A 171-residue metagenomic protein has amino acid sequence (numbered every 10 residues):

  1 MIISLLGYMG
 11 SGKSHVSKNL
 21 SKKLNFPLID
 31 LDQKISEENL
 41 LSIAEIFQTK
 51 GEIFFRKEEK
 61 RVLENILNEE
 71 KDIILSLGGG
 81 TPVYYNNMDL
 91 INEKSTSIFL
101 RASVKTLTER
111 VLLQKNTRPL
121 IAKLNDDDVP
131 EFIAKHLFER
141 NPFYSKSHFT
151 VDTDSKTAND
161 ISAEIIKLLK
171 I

Functional and structural regions predicted by a protein language model:
L5: Hydrophobic anchor at the beta1->P-loop junction of P-loop NTPases
Y8: P-loop (Walker A) phosphate-binding loop of NTP-binding proteins
S11: ATP-binding Walker
S14: Walker A/P-loop
K23, F138-I171: NTP-dependent small-molecule kinase module
Q33-N92, T117: ATP-dependent small-molecule kinase phosphotransfer cores that center on conserved nucleotide phosphate-binding segments
K94-E139: A glycine- and Lys/Arg-enriched "phosphate-lid" helix/loop adjacent to the NTP-binding pocket of small-molecule kinases
